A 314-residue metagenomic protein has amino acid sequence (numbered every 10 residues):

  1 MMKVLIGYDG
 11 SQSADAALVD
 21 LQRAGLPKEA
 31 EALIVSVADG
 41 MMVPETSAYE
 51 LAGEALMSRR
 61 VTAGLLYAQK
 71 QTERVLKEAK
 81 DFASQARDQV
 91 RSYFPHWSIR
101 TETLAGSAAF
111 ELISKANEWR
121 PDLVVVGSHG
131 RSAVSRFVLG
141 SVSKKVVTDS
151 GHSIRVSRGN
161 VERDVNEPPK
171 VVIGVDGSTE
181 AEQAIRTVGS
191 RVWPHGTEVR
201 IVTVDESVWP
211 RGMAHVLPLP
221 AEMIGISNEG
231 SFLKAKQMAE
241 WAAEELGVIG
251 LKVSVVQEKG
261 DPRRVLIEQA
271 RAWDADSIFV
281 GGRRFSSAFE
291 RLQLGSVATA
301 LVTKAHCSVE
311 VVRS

Functional and structural regions predicted by a protein language model:
M1-Y67, P169-G225, E245-S254: Small/aliphatic-rich secondary-structure junction motif
S13, R23, M42, Y67-V124 (+1 more regions): Structural beta-alpha unit
K28, V142, S150-G151, A305-H306: Short, structured coil segments at secondary-structure junctions
L33-V35, R100-L104, R155, R200-V202 (+2 more regions): General small-molecule cofactor/ligand-binding pocket signal
S36, S128, T203, G281-R283 (+1 more regions): Short secondary-structure boundary segments
S114, L123-K145, N166-P168, S277-T303: Glycine-rich, Arg-bearing micro-motifs that act as flexible, cationic patches
G127, I154-N160, V309-S314: Short beta-strand elements of ligand-binding domains
S143-E162: Short, structured interface segments
